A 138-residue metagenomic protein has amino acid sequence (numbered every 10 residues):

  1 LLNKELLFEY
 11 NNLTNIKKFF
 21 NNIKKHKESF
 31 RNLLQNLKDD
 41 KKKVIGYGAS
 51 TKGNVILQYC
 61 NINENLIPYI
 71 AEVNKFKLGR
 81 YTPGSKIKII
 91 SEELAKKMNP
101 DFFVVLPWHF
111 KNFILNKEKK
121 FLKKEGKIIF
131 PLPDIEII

Functional and structural regions predicted by a protein language model:
L1-I138: Hydrophobic, well-ordered beta-alpha structural blocks that scaffold small-molecule cofactor pockets
